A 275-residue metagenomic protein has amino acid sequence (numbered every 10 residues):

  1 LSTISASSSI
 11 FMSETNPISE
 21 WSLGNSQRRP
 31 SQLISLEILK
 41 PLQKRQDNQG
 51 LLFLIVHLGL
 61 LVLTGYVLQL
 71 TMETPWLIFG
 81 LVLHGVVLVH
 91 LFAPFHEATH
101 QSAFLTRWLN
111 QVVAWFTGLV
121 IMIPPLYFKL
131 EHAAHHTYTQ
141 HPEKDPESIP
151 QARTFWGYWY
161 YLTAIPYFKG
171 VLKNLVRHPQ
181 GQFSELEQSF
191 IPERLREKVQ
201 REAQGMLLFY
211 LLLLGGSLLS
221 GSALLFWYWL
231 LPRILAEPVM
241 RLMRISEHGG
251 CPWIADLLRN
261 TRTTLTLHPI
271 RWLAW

Functional and structural regions predicted by a protein language model:
L1-G85, G118-L230: Non-catalytic, topology-defining segments of multipass membrane proteins
Y66-Q69, T74, H84, A93-P94 (+4 more regions): Functionally constrained cores in energy, signaling, and assembly domains
G80-V112, M122-I123, K129-A134: Long, highly hydrophobic alpha-helical transmembrane signal-anchor segments
G85-F95, P124-F128, G170-N174, Y228-D256: Transmembrane alpha-helical segments that form the membrane-embedded catalytic/substrate-channel core of multi-pass
P94-L109, A133-R153, K173-K198, R241-W275: Cytosolic-biased juxtamembrane loops and peripheral soluble domains of multi-pass membrane proteins
V113-T117: Acidic/polar active-site rim loop that often engages polyanionic ligands
